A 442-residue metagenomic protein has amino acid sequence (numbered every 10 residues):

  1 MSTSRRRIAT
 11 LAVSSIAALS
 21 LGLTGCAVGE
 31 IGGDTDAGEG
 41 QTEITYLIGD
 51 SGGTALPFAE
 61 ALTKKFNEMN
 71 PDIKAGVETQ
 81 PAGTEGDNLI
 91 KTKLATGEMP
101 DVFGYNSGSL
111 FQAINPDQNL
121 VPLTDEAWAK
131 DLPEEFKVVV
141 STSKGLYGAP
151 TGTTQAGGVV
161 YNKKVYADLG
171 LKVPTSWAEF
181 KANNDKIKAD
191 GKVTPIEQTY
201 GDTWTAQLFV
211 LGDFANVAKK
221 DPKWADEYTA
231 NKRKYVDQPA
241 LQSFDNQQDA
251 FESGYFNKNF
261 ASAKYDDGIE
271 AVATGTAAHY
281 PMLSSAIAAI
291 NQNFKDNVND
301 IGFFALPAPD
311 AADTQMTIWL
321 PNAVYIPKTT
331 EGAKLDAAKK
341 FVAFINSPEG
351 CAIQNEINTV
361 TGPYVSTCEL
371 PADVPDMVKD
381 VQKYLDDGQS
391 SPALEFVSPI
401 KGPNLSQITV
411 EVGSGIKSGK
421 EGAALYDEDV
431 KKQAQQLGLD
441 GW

Functional and structural regions predicted by a protein language model:
S2-Q112, A333, D429-W442: Conserved N-terminal structural module of periplasmic/extracytoplasmic solute-binding proteins
E68, S253, Q292-I357: Extracytoplasmic/periplasmic substrate-recognition and gating elements
T79-L89, G108, W177-A182, N259-A273 (+1 more regions): Short helix-initiation/N-cap motifs at beta->coil->alpha
N106-G157: Hinge/lid segment of periplasmic solute-binding proteins
E134-V140, I301-A305, N355-N404, E411 (+1 more regions): Long, aromatic- and glycine/proline-rich binding clefts that accommodate carbohydrate-like moieties
S143, Y147-P150, G157, K181-K232 (+1 more regions): Extracytoplasmic/periplasmic solute-binding protein
A167, A189-G191, D386-W442: Conserved C-terminal helix/tail region of periplasmic/extracytoplasmic solute-binding proteins
T229-F260: Glycine-centered hinge/linker elements that transmit conformational signals in sensory and ligand-binding systems
